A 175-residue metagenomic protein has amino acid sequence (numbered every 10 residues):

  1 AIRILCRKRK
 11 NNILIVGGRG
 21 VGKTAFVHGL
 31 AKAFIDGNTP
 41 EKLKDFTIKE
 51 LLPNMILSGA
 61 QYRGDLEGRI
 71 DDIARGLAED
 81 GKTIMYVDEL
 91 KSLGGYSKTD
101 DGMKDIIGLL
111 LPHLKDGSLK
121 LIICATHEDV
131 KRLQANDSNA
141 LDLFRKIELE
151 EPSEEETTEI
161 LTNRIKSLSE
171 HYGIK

Functional and structural regions predicted by a protein language model:
A1-C6: Pre-Walker A adenine-sensing motif
K8-G29: Walker A/P-loop nucleotide-binding motif
N11, T47, A78-M85, D116-I123 (+1 more regions): Loop/turn-to-beta-strand initiation segments
K32-K44, I56-L57: Post-Walker A helix-loop "phosphate-sensing" segment adjacent to the P-loop in P-loop NTPases
P40-E41, R132-A135, K146, E150-K175: Conserved C-terminal "switch" segment of AAA+ ATPases
T47-A78: Short glycine-rich substrate-engagement loop in P-loop NTPases that contacts/grips substrate
D65-R69, S97-D116, S138-N139: Substrate-gripping "pore-loop 1 plus following alpha2 helix"
K98-D100, E128-L143, L161: Short regulatory helix/loop adjacent to the ATP-binding pocket of P-loop NTPases
